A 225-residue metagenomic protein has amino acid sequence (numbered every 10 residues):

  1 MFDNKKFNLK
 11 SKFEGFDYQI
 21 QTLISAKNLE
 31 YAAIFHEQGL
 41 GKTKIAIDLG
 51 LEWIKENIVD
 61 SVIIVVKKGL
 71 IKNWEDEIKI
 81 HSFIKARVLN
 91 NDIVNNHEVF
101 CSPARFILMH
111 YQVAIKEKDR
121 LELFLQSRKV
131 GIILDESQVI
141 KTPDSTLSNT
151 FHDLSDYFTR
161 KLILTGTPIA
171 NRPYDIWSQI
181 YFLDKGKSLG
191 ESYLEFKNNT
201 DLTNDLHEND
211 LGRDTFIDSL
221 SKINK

Functional and structural regions predicted by a protein language model:
F2-F35: Conserved pre-motif I regulatory segment
L29-L49: Walker A/P-loop
A33-E37, I63, L162: Short hydrophobic/aromatic beta-strand immediately N-terminal to the Walker A/P-loop
V59-S61, D76, I80-F83, S102-P103 (+2 more regions): Conserved P-loop NTPase motor "coupling/switch" region that bridges the ATPase
V65, G69-F106: Conserved nucleic-acid-binding Ia/Ib motif block in the N-terminal RecA-like helicase ATPase lobe
I93-R128, T142: Conserved helix/coil segment N-terminal to the catalytic DExD/H
F124-Q126, V139-H152: Substrate-gripping "pore-loop 1 plus following alpha2 helix"
D135-E136: Walker B catalytic acidic pair
